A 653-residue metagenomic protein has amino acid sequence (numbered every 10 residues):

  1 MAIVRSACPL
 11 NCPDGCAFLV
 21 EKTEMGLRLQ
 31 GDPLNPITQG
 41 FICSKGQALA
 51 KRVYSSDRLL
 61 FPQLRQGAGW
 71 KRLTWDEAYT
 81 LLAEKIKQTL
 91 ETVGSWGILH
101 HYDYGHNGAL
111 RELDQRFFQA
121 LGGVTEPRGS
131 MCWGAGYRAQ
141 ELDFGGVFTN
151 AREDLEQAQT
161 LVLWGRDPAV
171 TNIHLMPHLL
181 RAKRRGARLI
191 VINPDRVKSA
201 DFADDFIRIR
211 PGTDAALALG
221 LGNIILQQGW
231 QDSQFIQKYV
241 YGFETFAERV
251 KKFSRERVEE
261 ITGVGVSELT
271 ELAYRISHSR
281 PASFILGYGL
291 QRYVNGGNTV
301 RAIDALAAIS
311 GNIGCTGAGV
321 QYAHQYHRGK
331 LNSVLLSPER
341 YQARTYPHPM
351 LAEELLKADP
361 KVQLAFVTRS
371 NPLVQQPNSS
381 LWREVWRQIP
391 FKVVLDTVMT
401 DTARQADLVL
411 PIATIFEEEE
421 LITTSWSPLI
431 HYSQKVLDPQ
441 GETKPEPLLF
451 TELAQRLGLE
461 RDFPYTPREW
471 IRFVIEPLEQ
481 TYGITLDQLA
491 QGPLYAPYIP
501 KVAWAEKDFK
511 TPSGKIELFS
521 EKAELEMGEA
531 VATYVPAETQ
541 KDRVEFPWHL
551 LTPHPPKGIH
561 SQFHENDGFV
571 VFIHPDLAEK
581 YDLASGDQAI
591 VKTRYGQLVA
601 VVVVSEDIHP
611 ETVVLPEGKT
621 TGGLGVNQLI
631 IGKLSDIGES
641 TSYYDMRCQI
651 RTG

Functional and structural regions predicted by a protein language model:
M1-Q228, K252, R257, G265 (+2 more regions): N-terminal export/assembly segments and adjacent metallocofactor-ligating motifs of anaerobic energy-metabolism
A2-C8, Q157-L163, D167-F202, F206 (+3 more regions): A cross-kingdom feature strongest in bacterial/archaeal respiratory oxidoreductases
R65-R72, E77, N223, Q228-V266 (+4 more regions): N-terminal leader/propeptide and maturation segments of large enzyme subunits in energy/redox metabolism and hydrolases
V93-G97, Q231-I236, S283, G314-Q321 (+1 more regions): Flexible, glycine/charged-enriched surface loops at secondary-structure junctions
I98-N107, E260-V264, G287-V294, S370-L373: Conserved short loop/turn motifs at secondary-structure junctions
A139, G145-R152, R166-V170, R208-T213 (+8 more regions): Alpha-helix capping and helix-loop boundary segments enriched in small/acidic/polar residues
E259-E260, V264-F284: Non-catalytic, charge-rich alpha-helical accessory subdomains
I276-A358, P497, K507, E517: A glycine-rich, hydrophobic/aromatic-adjacent loop/helix-cap motif
